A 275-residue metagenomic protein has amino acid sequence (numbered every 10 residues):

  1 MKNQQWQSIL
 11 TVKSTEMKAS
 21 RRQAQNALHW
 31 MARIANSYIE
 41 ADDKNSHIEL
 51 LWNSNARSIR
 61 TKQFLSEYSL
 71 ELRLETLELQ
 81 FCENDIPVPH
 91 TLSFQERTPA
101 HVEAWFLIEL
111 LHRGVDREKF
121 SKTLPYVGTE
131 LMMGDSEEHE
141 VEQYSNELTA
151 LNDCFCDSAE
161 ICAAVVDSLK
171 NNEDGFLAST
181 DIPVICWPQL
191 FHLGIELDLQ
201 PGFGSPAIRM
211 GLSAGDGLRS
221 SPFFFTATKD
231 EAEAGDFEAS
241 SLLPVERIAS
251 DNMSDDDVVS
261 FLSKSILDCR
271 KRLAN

Functional and structural regions predicted by a protein language model:
M1-K2, S240-N275: TerminUS-proximal long segments
K2-E71: N-terminal ordered "arm"
L50-G128: Long, hydrophobic/aromatic-enriched structural stretches that serve as scaffold segments
I86-H101, E238-D255: A cross-kingdom feature marking solvent-exposed beta-strand/loop segments within repeated, beta-rich binding/scaffold
I108-K119, D157-N172, K271-R272: Secondary-structure boundary elements
H112, R117-K119, E138-E142, A159 (+1 more regions): Short loop/turn segments that flank or connect secondary-structure elements
M132-D216, F223: Aromatic/basic-lined ligand-recognition segments that form π-stacking hydrophobic pockets flanked by Lys/Arg to engage
A207-E246: Low-complexity, glycine/alanine/valine/leucine- and proline-rich hydrophobic stretches
